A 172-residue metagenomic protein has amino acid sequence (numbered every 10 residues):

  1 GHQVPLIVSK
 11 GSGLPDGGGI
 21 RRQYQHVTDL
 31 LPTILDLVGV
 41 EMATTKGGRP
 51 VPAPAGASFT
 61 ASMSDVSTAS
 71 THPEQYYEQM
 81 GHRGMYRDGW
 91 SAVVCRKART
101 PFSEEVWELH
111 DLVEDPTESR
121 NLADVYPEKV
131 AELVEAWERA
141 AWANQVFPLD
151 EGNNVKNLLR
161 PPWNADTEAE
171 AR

Functional and structural regions predicted by a protein language model:
G1-L14, H26, E168-A169: Histidine-centered active-site microenvironments of extracellular/periplasmic hydrolases and transferases
V8-K10, V94-R96, Y126: Active-site proximal loops enriched in glycine and acidic residues that flank catalytic Cys/His/Asp and coordinate
L14-G19, Q23, T28-L112, A143-F147 (+2 more regions): C-terminal cap/loop subdomain of S1 sulfatases and analogous C-terminal strand-loop tails that border
D115: Intrinsically disordered, low-complexity polar regions and short flexible loop motifs
R120-E128: Active-site-proximal N-terminal segment of extracellular/periplasmic enzymes that hydrolyze or transfer
P127-E151: A contiguous, mid-protein "functional segment" used to position or interact with cofactors/ions or partner subunits
A131, K156-R172: Extracellular/periplasmic ectodomains of large secreted or surface enzymes and adhesion receptors
